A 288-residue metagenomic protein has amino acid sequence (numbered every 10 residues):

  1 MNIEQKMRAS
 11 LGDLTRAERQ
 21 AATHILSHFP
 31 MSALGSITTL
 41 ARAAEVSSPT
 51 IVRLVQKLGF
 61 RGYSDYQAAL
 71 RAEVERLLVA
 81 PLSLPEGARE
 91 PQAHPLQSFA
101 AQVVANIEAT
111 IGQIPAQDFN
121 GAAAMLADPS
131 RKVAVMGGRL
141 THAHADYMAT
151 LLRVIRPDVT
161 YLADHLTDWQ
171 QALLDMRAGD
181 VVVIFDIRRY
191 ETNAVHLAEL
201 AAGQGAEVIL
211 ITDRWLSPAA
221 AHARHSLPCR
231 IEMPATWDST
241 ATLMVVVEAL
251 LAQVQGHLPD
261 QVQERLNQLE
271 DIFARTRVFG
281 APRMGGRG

Functional and structural regions predicted by a protein language model:
N2-E4, D13-T23, F29-L34, T38-D118: HTH-adjacent hinge/linker in prokaryotic transcriptional regulators
A9, T23, R42, A68 (+7 more regions): Replace "anionic and nucleotidyl ligands
A124-V245, V254-H257: Glycine-rich phosphate-binding loops that contact phosphosugars or nucleotide phosphates
L250: C-terminal binding/interaction regions
D260-G288: A short, charged, Gly/Pro-tolerant segment at domain boundaries
